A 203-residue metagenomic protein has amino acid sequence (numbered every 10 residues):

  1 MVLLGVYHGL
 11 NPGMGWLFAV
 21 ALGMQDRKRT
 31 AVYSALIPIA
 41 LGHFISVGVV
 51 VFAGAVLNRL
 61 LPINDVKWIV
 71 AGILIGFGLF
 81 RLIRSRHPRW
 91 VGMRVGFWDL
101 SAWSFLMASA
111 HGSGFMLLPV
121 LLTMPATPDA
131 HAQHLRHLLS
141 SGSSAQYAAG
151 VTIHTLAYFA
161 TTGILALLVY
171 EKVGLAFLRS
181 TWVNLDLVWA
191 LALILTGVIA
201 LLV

Functional and structural regions predicted by a protein language model:
M1-G5, G9, L100, S104 (+2 more regions): Helical-face signature of the major facilitator-like transporter fold
M1-N64, L118-L139, A148: Juxtamembrane transmembrane-helix termini in multi-pass membrane transport proteins
L3, I37-L41, I45, A53 (+5 more regions): Hydrophobic residues within alpha-helical transmembrane segments of multi-pass solute transporters/permease subunits
H8, G13, H43, I75 (+3 more regions): Divalent metal-coordination and catalytic microenvironments
G48-F52, F159-L175: Transmembrane alpha-helical segments of integral membrane proteins
P62-R86, Y158-T161, L178-V203: Selective transmembrane alpha-helices of multi-pass membrane proteins
F77-P119, T123, T127-A130, A176-V183: Alpha-helical multi-pass membrane helix bundles of inner-membrane/thylakoid proteins, especially permease cores
S140-I164: Short alpha-helical packing/oligomerization segments
